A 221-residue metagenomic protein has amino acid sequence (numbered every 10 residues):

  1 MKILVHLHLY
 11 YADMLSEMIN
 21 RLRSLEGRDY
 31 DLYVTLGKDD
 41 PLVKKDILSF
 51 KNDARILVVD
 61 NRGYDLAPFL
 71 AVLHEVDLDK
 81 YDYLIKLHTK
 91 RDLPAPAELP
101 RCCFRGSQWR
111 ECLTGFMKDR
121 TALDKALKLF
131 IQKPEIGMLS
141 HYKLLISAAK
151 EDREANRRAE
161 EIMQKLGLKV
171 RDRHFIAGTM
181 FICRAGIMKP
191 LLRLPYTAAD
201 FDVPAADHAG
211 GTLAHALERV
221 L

Functional and structural regions predicted by a protein language model:
M1-L221: ER/Golgi luminal nucleotide-sugar-dependent glycosyltransferases, focusing on the catalytic module
